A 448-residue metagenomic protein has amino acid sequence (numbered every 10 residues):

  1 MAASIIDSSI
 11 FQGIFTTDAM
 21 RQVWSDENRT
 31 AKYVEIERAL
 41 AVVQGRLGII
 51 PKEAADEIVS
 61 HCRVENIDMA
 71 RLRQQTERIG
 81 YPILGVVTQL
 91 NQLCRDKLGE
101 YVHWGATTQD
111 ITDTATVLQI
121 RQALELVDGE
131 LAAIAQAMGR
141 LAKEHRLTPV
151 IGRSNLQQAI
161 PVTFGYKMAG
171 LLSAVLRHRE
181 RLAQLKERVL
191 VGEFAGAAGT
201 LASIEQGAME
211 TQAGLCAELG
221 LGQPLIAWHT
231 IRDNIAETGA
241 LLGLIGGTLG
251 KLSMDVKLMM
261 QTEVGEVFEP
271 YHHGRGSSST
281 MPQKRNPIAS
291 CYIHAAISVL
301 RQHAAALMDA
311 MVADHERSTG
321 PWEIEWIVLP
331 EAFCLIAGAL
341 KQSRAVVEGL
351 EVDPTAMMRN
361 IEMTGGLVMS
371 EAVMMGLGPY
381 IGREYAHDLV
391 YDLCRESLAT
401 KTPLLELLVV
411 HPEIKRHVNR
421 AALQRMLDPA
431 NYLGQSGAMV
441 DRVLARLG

Functional and structural regions predicted by a protein language model:
A2-A195, T200-A202, G207-G214, Q223 (+4 more regions): A helix-coil-helix interface module used to build multimeric assemblies and to scaffold catalytic/cofactor sites
A39, V43, Q89, L93 (+17 more regions): Generic, well-ordered alpha-helical scaffold segments in large soluble proteins
T108, E205, T211, E218 (+6 more regions): A structural signal for small-residue-enriched, beta-sheet-centric alpha/beta enzyme cores and oligomeric scaffold folds
Q119, Y166, A236-L244, A372-Y380: Short, well-ordered beta-strand elements within core beta-sheets of diverse protein domains
K143-G165, E266-K284, H315-E325, E348-V368: Glycine-rich cofactor-pocket loops
I231-E266, Y271-L335: A conserved active-site cap/scaffold subdomain adjacent to cofactor or substrate pockets
Y292, V299-R383, L389: Long, amphipathic alpha-helical stalk/connector segments used for oligomerization, subunit docking, or mechanical
A337, S370-H417: C-terminal hydrophobic structural anchor segments that stabilize assembly/packing rather than catalytic chemistry
